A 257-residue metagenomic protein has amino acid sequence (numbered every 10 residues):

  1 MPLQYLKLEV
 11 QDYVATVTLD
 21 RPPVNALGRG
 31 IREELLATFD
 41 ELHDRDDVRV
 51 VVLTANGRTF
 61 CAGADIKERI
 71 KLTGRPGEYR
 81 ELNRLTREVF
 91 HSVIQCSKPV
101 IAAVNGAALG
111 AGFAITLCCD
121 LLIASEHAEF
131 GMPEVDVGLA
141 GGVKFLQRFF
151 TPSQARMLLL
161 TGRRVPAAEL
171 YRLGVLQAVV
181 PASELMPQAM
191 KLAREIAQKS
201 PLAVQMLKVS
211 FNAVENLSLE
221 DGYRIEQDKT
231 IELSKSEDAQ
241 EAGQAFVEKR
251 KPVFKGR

Functional and structural regions predicted by a protein language model:
M1-D12, R21, D44-D46, G162-A168 (+1 more regions): C-terminal alpha-helix plus adjacent terminal tail
M1-N56, H91: Conserved CoA-thioester-binding segment of acyl-CoA-metabolizing enzymes
D12-Y13, R58, A128, D228: Beta-strand-connecting loop/turn residues
V17, L35, L53, D65 (+5 more regions): Terminal peptide-recognition signature
D20, T54-N56, A62, N105 (+2 more regions): A secondary-structure boundary/capping signal
E33-E34, A55-S92, A108, S218: Glycine- (often His-adjacent) and acidic-residue-rich active-site loop that binds/positions the CoA thioester
S92-L202, D228, K235-S236, E241-Q244 (+1 more regions): Crotonase-fold acyl-CoA enzyme core
